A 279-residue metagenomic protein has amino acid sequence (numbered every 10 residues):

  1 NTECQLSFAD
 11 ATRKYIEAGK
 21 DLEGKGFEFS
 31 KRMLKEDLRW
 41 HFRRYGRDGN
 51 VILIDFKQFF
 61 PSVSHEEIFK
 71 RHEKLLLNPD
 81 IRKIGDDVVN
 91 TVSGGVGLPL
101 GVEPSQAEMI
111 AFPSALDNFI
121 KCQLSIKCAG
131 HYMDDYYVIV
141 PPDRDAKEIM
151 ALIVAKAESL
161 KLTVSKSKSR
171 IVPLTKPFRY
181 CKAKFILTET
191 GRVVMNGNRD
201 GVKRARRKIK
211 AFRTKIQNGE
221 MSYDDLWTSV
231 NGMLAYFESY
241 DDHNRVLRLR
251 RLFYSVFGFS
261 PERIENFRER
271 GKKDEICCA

Functional and structural regions predicted by a protein language model:
N1-G24, G85-V92: Glycine/proline-rich, flexible active-site/cofactor-binding loop segments that harbor closely spaced acidic
E3-C4, I120, I186: Hydrophobic recognition helices of helix-based DNA-binding modules
E3-S7, H72, L76-D80, A157-K161: A generic secondary-structure signal for well-formed alpha-helical elements
R13-F29, Y137-V140, I171-P177: Beta-rich nucleic-acid/ligand-interaction surfaces
R32-M133, Y137-L152, V172, Y223-D242 (+3 more regions): Conserved polymerase palm-domain catalytic core
C128-H131, V138-K215: Polymerase palm active-site segment centered on the conserved acidic dipeptide of motif C
A183-A279: Active-site and adjacent loop segments of nucleotide-processing enzymes that use two-metal-ion phosphate chemistry
